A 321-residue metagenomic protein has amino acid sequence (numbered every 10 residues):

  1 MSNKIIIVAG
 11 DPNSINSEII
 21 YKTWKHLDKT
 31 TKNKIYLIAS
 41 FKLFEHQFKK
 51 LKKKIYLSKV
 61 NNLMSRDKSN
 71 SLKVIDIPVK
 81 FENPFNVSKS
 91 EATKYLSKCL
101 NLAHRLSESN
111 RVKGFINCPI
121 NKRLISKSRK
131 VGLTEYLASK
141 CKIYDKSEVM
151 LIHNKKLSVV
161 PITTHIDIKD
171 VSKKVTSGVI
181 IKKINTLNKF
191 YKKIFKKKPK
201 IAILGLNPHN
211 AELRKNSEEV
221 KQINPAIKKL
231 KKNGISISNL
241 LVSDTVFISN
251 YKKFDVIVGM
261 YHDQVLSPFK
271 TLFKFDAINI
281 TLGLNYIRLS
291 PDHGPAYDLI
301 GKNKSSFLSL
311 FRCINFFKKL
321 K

Functional and structural regions predicted by a protein language model:
M1-K321: Anion-binding alpha/beta catalytic cores of soluble intermediary-metabolism enzymes, centered on
